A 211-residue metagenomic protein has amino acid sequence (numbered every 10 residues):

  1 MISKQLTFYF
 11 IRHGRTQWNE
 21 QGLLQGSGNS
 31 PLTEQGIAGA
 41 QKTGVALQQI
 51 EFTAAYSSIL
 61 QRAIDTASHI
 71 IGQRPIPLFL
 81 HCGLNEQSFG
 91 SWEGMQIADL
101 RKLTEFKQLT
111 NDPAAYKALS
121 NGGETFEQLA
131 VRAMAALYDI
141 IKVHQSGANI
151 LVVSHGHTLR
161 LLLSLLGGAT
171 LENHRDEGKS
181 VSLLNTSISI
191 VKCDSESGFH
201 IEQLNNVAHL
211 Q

Functional and structural regions predicted by a protein language model:
S3, K42-K107: Phosphate-coordination/substrate-recognition cap region in phosphate-metabolizing enzymes
F8, A148-S154: Generic beta-sheet signal
Y9, R15-I70, N121-A133: Loop-to-helix element that buttresses phosphate recognition and phosphoryl-transfer chemistry
G14, G156, N205-V207: Active-site metal-binding loops of divalent metal-dependent hydrolases
Q49-E51, I140-N149: Glycine-rich phosphate-binding loop signature in dinucleotide/nucleotide-binding domains
K107-Q128: Short glycine/proline- and acidic residue-enriched helix-loop micro-motifs that form flexible lids or anion-recognition
T170-G198: Domain-level recognition of soluble alpha/beta enzyme cores, biased toward histidine phosphatases/phosphomutases
F199-Q211: Acidic, His/Gly-rich catalytic cores of divalent-metal-dependent hydrolytic chemistry
